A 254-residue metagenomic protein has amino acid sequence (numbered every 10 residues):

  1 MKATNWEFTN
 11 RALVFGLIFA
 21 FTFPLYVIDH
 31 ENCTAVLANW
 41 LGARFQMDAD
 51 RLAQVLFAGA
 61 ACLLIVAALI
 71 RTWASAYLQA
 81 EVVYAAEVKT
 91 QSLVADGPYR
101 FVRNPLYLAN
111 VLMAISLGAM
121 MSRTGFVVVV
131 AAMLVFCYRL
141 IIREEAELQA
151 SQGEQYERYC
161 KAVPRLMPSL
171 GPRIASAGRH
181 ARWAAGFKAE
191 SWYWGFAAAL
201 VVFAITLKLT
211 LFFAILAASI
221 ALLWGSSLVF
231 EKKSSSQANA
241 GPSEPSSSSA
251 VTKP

Functional and structural regions predicted by a protein language model:
M1-D96, L112-P254: Membrane-anchoring alpha-helices and their flanking helix-loop junctions
R100-L112: Conserved SAM-binding loop
